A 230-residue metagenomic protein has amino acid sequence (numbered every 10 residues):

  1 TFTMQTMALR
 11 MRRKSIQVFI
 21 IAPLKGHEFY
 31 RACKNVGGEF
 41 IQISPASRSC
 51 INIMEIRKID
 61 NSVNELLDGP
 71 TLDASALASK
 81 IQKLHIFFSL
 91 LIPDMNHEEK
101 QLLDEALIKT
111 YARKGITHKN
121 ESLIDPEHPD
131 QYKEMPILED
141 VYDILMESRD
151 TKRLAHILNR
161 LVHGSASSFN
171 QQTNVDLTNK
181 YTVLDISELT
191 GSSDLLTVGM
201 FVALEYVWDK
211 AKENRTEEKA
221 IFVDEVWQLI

Functional and structural regions predicted by a protein language model:
T1-P45: Glycine-rich phosphate-binding loop of nucleotide-binding enzymes
Y30-G38, P45-S47, I53-I230: P-loop NTPase motor domains
